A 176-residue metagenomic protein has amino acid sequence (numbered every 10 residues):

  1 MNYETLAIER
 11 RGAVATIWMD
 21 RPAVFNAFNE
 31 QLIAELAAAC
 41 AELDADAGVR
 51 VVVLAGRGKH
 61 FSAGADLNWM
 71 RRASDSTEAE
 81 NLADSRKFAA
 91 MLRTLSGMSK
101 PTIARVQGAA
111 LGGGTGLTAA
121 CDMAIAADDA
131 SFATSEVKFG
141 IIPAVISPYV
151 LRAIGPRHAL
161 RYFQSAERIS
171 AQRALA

Functional and structural regions predicted by a protein language model:
M1-R57, A90-R93: Conserved CoA-thioester-binding segment of acyl-CoA-metabolizing enzymes
I17, L54, D66, L117-T118 (+1 more regions): Hydrophobic/aromatic residues within transmembrane alpha-helices of multi-pass small-molecule transporters
D20, A55, A73, A127 (+1 more regions): Conserved residues at the C-terminal ends of beta-strands
P22-F25, G58-K59, G64-L67, A109 (+3 more regions): A short, glycine- and basic residue-enriched loop/turn that sits immediately adjacent to a domain's principal
F28, M70-A73, M98: Helix-loop segment at the mouth of the active site in Rossmann-fold oxidoreductases, especially SDR/KR enzymes
N29-L32, D84, L111, P143: Short, conserved glycine- and acidic-residue-centered signature motifs in active-site or ligand-binding loops
G56-R93, A110: Glycine- (often His-adjacent) and acidic-residue-rich active-site loop that binds/positions the CoA thioester
R93-A176: Crotonase-fold acyl-CoA enzyme core
